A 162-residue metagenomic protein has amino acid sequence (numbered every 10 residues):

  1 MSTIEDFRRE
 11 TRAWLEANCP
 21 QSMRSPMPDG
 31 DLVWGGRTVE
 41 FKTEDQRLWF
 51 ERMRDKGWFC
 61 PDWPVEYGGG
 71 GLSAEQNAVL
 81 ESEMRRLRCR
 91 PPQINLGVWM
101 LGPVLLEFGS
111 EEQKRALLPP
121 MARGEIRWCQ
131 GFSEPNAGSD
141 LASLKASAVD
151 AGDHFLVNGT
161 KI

Functional and structural regions predicted by a protein language model:
M1-N95, E112-R123, R127: Amphipathic, small/basic residue-rich leader segments at the start of a protein or domain
T38, L106, S133: Glycine- and other small-residue-rich loops at beta-strand/loop junctions that grip anionic moieties
W49, K56, G102, D150-A151: Alpha-helical hydrophobic/aromatic positions enriched in membrane-embedded helices and signal peptides
G70, E112-I162: Glycine-rich, Trp-frequent "lid" loop and neighboring beta-strands that shape and gate the flavin cofactor pocket
S73-Q76, V104, A142: Short secondary-structure transition/capping segments
Q93-E112, G138: N-terminal glycine-rich flavin-associated loop
